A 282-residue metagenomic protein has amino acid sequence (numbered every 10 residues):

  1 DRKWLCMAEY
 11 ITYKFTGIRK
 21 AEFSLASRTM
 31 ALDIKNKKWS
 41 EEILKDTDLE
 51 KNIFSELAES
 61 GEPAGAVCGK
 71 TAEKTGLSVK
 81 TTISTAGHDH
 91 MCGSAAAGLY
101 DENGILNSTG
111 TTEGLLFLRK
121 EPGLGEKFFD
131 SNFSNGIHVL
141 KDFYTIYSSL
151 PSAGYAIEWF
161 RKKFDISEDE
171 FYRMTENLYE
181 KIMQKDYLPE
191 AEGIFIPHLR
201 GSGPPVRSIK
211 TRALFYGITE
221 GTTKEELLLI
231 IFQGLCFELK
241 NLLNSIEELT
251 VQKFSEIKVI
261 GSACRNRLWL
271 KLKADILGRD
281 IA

Functional and structural regions predicted by a protein language model:
D1-K20, L25, M30-D48, G69-A282: Active-site core segments that coordinate phosphate-bearing ligands/cofactors across diverse enzyme families
D33-N36, S60-A64: Short beta-strand to alpha-helix junction loop
D48-E59: A conserved helix-loop-beta module that forms one wall/lid of the active-site cleft in ATP-utilizing catalytic domains
